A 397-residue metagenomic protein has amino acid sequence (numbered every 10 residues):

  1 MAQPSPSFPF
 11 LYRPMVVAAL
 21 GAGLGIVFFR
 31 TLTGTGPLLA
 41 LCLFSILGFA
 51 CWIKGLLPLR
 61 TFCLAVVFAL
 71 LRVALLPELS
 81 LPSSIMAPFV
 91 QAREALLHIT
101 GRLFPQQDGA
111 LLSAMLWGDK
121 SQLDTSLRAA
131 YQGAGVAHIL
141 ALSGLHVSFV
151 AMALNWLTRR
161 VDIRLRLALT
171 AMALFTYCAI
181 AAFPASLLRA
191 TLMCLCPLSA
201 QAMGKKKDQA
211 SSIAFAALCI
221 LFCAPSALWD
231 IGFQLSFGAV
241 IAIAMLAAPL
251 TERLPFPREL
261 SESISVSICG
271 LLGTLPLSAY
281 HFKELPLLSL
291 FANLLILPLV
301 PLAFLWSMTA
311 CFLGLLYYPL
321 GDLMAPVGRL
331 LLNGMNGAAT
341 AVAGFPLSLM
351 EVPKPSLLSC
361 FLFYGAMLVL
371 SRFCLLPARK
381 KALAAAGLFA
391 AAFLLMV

Functional and structural regions predicted by a protein language model:
M1-P9: Short, Lys/Arg-rich, polar N-terminal cytosolic tail immediately upstream of the first transmembrane signal-anchor
F8, L79-S126: Histidine-/acidic- and/or cysteine-rich, low-complexity loops and terminal segments associated with membrane
F8-A74, R128-L290, P355-V397: Hydrophobic alpha-helical transmembrane segments in multi-pass membrane proteins
F10-V16, I85-Q91, L116-S121, A181-S186 (+5 more regions): Hydrophobic alpha-helical transmembrane segments
H98-R102, A114-W117, A129, W156-R159 (+6 more regions): Short amphipathic alpha-helical coupling elements at transmembrane boundaries
P105-G109, L123-T125, D162-L169, L299: Membrane-interfacial loop-to-helix junctions in multi-pass transporters
G109, V342-F363: Hydrophobic alpha-helical transmembrane segments
I243-L347: Alpha-helical transmembrane segments of multi-pass integral membrane proteins
